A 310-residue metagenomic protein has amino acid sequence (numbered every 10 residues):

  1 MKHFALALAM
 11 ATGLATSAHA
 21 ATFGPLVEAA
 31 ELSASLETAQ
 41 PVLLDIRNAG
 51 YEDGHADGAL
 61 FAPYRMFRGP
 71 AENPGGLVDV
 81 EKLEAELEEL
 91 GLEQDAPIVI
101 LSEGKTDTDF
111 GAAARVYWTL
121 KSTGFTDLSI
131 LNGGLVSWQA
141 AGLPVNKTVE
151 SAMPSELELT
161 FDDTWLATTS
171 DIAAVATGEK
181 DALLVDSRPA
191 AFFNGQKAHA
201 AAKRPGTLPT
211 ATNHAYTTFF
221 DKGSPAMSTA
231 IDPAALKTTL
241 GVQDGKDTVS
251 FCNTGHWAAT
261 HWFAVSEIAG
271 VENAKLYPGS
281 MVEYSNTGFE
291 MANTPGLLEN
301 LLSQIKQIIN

Functional and structural regions predicted by a protein language model:
A5-A15: Bacterial N-terminal signal peptides
T16-A20: Sec/Tat signal peptide C-region and signal peptidase I cleavage site
A21-F23, V27-D95, E103, T108 (+1 more regions): Positively charged, proline/Ser/Thr-rich regional signature most characteristic of the Rhodanese/CDC25-like
A21-T22, L26, R68-P70, V136-P209 (+1 more regions): Active-site neighborhoods of enzymes that stabilize oxyanions during catalysis
L32, A59, L120, W138 (+3 more regions): Terminal peptide-recognition signature
T38, P233, K246, N273 (+1 more regions): A post-motif C-terminal structural segment
V80-V175, K197, G206, W257-A274 (+1 more regions): Thiolate-centered catalytic microenvironments shared by cysteine-dependent enzyme domains
A226, A235-L236, L240-G296: C-terminal soluble interaction/assembly domains
